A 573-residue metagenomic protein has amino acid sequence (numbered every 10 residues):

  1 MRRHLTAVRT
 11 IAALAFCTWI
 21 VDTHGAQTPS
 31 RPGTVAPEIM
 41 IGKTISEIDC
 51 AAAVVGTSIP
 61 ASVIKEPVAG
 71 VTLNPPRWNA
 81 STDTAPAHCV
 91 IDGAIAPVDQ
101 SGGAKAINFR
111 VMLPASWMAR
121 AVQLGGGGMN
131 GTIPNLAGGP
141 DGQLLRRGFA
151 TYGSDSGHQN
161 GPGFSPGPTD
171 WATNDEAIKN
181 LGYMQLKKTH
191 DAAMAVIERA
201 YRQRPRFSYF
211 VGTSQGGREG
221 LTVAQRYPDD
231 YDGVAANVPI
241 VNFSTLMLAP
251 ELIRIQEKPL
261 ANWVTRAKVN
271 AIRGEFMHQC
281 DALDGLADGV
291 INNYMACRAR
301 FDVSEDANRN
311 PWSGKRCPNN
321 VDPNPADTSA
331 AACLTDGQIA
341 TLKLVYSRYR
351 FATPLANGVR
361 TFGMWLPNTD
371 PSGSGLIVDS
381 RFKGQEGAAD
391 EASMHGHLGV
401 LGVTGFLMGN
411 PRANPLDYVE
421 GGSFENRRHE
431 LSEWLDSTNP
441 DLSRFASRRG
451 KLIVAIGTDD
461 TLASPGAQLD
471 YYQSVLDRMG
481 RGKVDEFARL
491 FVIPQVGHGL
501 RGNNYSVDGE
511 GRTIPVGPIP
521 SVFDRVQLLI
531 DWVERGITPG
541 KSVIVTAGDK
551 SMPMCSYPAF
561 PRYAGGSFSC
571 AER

Functional and structural regions predicted by a protein language model:
R9-D22: Bacterial N-terminal signal peptides
A26-R120, I133-G139, A287-I291, R300-R412 (+5 more regions): Catalytic-loop region of hydrolases
A96-K179, Y183-K187, S214, Q225 (+2 more regions): N-terminal cap/lid subdomain of alpha/beta-hydrolase-fold enzymes
G128-R202, L248-A249, N410-W434, V496-V516: Cap/lid segment of the alpha/beta-hydrolase catalytic domain
Q203-S214: Alpha/beta-hydrolase fold nucleophile elbow
G217-P228: Short glycine-enriched nucleophile-adjacent loop and the immediately C-terminal alpha-helix near the catalytic center
V454-I456: Short beta-strand/loop motif that positions the catalytic acidic residue of the alpha/beta-hydrolase fold
L462-G466: Conserved alpha/beta-hydrolase "acid-adjacent" motif
